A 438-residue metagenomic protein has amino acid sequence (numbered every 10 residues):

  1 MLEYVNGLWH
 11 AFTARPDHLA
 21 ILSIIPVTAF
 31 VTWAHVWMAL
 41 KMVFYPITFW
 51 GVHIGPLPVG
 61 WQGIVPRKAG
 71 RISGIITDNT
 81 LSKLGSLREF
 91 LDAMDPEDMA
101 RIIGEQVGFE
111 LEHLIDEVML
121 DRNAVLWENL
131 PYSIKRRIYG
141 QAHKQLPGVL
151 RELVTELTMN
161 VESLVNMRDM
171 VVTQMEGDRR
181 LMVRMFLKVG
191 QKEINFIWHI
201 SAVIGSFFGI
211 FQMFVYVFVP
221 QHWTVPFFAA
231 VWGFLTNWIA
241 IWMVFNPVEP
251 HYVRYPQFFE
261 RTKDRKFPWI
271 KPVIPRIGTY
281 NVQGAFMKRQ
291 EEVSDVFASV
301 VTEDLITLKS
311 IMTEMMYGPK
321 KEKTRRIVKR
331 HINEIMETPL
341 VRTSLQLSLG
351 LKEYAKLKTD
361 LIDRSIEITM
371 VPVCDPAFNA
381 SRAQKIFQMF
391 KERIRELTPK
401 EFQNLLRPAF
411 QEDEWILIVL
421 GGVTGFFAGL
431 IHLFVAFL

Functional and structural regions predicted by a protein language model:
L2-G190, V231-K400, N404-L405: Large intracellular
R15-T28, E176, R180-P226, V231 (+2 more regions): Transmembrane alpha-helical segments and their cytosolic interface motifs in multi-pass membrane proteins
P46-I54, F214-T224, E249-R254, F434-L438: Compositionally biased, low-complexity linear motifs
